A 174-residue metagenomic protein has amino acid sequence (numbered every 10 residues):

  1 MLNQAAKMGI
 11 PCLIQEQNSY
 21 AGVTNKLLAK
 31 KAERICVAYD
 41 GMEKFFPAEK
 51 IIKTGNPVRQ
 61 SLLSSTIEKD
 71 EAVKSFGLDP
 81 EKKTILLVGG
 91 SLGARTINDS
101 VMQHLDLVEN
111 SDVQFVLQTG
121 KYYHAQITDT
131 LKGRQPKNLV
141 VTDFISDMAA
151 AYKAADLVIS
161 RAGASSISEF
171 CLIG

Functional and structural regions predicted by a protein language model:
M1, A94-S100, A162, S166-E169: Short glycine/serine/threonine-rich phosphate/pyrophosphate-binding segments that cradle anionic phosphate groups
N3, N25-K26, D106, S168: Alpha-helical segments flanking ligand/cofactor-binding loops in enzyme cores
A6-D70, L78: Active-site-proximal region of nucleotide-activated glycan assembly enzymes, centered on histidine/acidic-rich loops
K26-A29, G41-K50, Q126-R134, A151 (+1 more regions): Short loop/helix-cap segments at secondary-structure boundaries that form the rim of catalytic
I67-K74, L78-L157: Donor-nucleotide binding loops and adjacent catalytic segments primarily of GT-B fold Leloir glycosyltransferases
M148-G174: A donor-sugar binding/catalytic signature common to diverse glycosyltransferases and related nucleotide-sugar
